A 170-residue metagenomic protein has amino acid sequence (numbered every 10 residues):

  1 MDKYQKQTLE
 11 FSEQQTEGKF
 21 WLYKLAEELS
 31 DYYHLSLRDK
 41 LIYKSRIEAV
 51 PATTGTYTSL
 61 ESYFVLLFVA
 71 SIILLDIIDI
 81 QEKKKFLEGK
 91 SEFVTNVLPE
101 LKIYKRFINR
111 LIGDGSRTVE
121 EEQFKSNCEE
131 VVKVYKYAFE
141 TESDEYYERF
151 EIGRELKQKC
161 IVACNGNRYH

Functional and structural regions predicted by a protein language model:
M1-T58: Conserved AAA+ ATPase small/helical "lid" subdomain
K3, L22-A26, Y32, A70-I73 (+1 more regions): Generic hydrophobic, helix-prone segments enriched in Leu/Val/Ile
K3-K6, K19, K24, K40 (+8 more regions): Context-gated lysine
K6-E10, D31, A52, E92 (+4 more regions): Generic surface-pattern signal
G18-K19, S36, F64-L66, E88-E92 (+3 more regions): General structural signal for secondary-structure boundaries
P51-R106: Winged-helix-like regulatory helical subdomains adjacent to P-loop NTPase cores
E100-H170: Charge-biased C-terminal accessory regions appended to nucleic-acid-, cytoskeletal NTPase
